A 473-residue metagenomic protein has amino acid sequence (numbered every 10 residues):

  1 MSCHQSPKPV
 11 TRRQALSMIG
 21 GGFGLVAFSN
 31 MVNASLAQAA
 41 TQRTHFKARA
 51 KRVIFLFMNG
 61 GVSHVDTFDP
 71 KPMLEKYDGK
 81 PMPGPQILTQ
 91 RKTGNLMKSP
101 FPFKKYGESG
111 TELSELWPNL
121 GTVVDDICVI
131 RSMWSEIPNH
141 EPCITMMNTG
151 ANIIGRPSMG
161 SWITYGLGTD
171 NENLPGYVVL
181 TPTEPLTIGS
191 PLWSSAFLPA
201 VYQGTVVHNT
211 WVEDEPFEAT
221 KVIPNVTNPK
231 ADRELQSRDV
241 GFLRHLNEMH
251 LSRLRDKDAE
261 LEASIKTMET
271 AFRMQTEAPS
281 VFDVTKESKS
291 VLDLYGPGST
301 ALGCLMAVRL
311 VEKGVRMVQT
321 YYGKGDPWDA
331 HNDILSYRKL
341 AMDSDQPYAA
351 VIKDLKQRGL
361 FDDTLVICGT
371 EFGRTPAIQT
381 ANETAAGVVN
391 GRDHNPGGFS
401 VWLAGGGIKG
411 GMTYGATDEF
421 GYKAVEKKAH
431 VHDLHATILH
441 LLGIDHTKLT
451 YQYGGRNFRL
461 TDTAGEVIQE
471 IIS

Functional and structural regions predicted by a protein language model:
M1-S473: Ligand-binding pockets and gating/stacking loops
